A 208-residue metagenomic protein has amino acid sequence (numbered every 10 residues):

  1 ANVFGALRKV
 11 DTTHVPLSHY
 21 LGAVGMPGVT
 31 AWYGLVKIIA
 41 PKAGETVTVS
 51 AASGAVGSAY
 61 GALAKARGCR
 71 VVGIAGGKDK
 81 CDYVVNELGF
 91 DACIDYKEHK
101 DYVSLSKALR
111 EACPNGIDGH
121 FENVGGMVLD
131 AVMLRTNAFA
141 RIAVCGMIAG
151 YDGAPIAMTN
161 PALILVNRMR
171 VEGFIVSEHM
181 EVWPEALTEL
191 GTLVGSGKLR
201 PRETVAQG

Functional and structural regions predicted by a protein language model:
A1-A51: NAD(P)H dinucleotide-binding glycine-rich loop of Rossmann-like/cofactor-binding domains, especially the beta1-alpha1
P27-T30, A55-V56, M127-V128: Hydrophobic/small residue at the entry helix of a nucleotide-binding pocket
A31, G61, K65: Gly/Ala-rich phosphate-binding loop of Rossmann-like dinucleotide-binding domains, activating on the conserved
V49, K65-M127, A131, S177: Adenosine-nucleotide cofactor-binding segment
S53, G57, G61: N-terminal Rossmann NAD(P)H-binding glycine-rich loop of SDR-like oxidoreductase domains
V85, V124-L199: Glycine-rich phosphate-binding loop and adjacent beta-alpha segment of Rossmann(oid) nucleotide-cofactor-binding
